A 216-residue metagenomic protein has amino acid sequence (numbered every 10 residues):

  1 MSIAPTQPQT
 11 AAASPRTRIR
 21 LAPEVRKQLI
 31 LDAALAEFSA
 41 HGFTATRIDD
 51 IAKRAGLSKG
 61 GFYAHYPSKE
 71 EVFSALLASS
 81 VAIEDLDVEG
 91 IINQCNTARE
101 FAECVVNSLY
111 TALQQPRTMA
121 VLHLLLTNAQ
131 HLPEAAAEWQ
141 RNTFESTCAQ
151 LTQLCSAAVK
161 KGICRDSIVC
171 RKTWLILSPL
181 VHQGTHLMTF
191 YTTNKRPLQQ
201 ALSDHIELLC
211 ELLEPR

Functional and structural regions predicted by a protein language model:
M1-H41, A45-L57, A64, E70-E71 (+1 more regions): Basic, helix-initiating cap at the start of DNA-binding domains
E24-D32, T44-A45, H65-E89, R99-V106 (+1 more regions): An amphipathic alpha-helix adjacent to DNA-recognition modules
A33-E37, S108, P179-H186: Amphipathic alpha-helical interface segments
F38, F43, R47-I48, K59 (+6 more regions): Amphipathic alpha-helical segments enriched in hydrophobic/aromatic and basic residues that form the DNA-contacting
A75, V88-M119, C170-I176, Q199-S203: Hydrophobic alpha-helical connector segments
L109, L122-L126, I176, L180 (+1 more regions): Short alpha-helical scaffolding segments that buttress acidic/His motifs in well-ordered protein cores
Q114-R141, T185-T192: Amphipathic alpha-helical segments used for helix-helix packing
A137, R141, E145, V159-L208: Hydrophobic/aromatic-rich alpha-helical bundle segments in the mid-to-C-terminal region
